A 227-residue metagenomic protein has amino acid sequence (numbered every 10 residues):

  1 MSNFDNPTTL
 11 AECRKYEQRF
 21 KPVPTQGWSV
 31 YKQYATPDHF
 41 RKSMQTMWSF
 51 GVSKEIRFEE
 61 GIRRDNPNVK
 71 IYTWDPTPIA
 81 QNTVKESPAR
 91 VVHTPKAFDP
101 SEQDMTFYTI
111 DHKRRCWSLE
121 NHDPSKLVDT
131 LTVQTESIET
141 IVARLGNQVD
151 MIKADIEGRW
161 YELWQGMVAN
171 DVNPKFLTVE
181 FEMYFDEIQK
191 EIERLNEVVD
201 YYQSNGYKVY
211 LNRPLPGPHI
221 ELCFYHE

Functional and structural regions predicted by a protein language model:
M1-E227: Phosphate/nucleotide-binding beta-alpha loop and adjacent structural elements of enzyme active sites
